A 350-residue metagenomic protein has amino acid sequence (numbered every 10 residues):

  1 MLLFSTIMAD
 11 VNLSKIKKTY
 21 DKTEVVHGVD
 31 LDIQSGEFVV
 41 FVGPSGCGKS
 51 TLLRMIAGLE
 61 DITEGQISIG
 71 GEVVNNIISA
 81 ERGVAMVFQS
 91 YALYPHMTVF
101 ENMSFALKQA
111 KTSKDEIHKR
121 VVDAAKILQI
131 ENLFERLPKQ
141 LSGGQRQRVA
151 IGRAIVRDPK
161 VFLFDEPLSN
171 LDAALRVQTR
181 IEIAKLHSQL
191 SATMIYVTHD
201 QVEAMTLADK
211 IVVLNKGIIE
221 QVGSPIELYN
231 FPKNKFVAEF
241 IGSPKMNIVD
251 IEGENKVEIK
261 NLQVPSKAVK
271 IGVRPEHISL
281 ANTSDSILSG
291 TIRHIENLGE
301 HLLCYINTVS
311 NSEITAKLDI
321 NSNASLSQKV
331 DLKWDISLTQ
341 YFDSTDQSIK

Functional and structural regions predicted by a protein language model:
V42-P44: The feature captures the beta-strand-to-loop junction immediately N-terminal to the Walker
S50-L53, V149: ABC ATPase nucleotide-binding domain helices that frame the ATP-binding cleft
A57: Helix-to-loop junction immediately C-terminal to a conserved catalytic motif
G65-V73: Conserved ABC transporter NBD signature motif
S79-N234: ABC ATPase nucleotide-binding domains
N230-T291, Y305-N323: ATPase nucleotide-binding modules
